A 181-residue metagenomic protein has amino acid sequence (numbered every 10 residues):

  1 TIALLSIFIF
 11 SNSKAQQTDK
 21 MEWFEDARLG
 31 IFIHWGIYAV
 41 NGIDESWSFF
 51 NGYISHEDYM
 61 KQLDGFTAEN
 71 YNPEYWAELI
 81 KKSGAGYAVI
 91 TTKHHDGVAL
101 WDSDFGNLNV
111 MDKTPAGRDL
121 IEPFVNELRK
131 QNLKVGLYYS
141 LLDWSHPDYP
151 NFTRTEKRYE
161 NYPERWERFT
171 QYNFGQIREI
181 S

Functional and structural regions predicted by a protein language model:
T1-Q16: Bacterial Sec-dependent N-terminal signal peptides
A15-S181: Mature catalytic domains of secreted/periplasmic carbohydrate-active enzymes
